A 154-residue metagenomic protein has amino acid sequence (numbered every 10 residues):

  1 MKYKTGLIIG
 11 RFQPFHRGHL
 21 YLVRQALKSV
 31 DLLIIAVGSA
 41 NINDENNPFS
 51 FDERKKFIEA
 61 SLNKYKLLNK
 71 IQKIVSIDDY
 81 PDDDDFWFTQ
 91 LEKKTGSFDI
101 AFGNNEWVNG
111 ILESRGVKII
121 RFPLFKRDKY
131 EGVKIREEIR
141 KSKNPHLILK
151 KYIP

Functional and structural regions predicted by a protein language model:
M1-P154: Nucleotidyltransferase catalytic core that binds NTPs
